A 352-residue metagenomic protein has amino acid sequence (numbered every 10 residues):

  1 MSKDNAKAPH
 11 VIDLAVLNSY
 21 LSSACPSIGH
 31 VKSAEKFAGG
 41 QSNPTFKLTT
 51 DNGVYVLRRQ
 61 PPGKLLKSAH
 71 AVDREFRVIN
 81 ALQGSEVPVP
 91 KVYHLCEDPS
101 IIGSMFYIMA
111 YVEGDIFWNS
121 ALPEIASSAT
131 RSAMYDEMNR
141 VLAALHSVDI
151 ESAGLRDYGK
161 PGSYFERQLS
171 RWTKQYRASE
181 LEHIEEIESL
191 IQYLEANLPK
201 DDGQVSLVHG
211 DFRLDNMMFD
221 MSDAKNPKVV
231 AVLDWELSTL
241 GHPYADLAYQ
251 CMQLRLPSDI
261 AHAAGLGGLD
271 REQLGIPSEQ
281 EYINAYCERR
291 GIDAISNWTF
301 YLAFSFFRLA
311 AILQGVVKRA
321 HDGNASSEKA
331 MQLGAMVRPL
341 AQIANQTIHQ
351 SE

Functional and structural regions predicted by a protein language model:
S2-I28: Juxta-kinase regulatory segment immediately upstream of eukaryotic protein kinase catalytic domains
V31-S189, Y193, N197-L207, P227: ATP-binding pocket architecture of kinase catalytic cores
G159-K160, D293-S305: All-alpha amphipathic helical-bundle segments outside canonical DNA-binding/catalytic cores that form hydrophobic
L207-H209, L214: Catalytic-loop of the protein kinase fold
M217-F219: Hydrophobic residue at the +6 position relative to the catalytic HRD Asp in the kinase catalytic loop
L233-S238: Activation of the activation-loop gatekeeper triad in protein kinase-fold domains
A245-R290, F304-D322: Active-site activation/catalytic loop segments of kinase-like enzymes and analogous catalytic loops in related
A294-I295, L309-E352: Helical subdomain adjoining the active site within ATP-dependent kinase catalytic cores
